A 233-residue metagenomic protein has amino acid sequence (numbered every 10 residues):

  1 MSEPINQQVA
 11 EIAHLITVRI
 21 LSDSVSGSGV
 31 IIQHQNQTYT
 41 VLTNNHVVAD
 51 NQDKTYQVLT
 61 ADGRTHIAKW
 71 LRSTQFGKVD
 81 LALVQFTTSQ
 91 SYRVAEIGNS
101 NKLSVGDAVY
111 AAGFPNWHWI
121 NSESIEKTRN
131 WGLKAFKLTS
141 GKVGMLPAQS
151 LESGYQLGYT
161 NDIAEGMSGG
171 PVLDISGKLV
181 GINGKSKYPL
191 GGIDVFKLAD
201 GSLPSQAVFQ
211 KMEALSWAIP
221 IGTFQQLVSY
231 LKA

Functional and structural regions predicted by a protein language model:
M1-I32: Protease-domain processing segments flanking chymotrypsin-fold serine proteases, especially trypsin-like
S2, S26, Q33-V79, S89 (+1 more regions): Catalytic-histidine neighborhood of serine endopeptidases, predominantly the chymotrypsin-like S1/PA family
S2-A10, P115-W117, N121, N130-K134 (+1 more regions): C-terminal cap/linker of serine protease catalytic domains
I16, I20, G29, Y39-T43 (+8 more regions): Terminal peptide-recognition signature
V18-I20, K54-G63, V109-A112: Short conserved beta-strand and strand-loop elements enriched in small hydrophobics with frequent Asp/Gly
L21-D23, N44-H46, V84-S91, I97-S100 (+1 more regions): A structural micro-motif recognizing beta-strand termini and the immediately following turn/loop segments
K78-L83, L151-T160: Short, solvent-exposed secondary-structure boundary/capping segments
R93-Y155, I163-M167, N183-F196: Flexible, gly/ser-rich surface segments that form the specificity/activation loops bordering the active-site cleft
